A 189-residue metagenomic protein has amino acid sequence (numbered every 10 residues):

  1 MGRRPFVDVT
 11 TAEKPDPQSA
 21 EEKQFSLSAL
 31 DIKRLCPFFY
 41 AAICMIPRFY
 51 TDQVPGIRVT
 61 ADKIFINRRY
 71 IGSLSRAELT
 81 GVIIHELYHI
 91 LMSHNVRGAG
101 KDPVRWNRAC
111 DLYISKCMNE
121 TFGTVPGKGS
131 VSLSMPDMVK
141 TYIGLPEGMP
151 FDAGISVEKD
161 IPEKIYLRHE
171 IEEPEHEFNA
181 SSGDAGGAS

Functional and structural regions predicted by a protein language model:
M1-G81, L87-S189: Short, functionally important secondary-structure microenvironments
